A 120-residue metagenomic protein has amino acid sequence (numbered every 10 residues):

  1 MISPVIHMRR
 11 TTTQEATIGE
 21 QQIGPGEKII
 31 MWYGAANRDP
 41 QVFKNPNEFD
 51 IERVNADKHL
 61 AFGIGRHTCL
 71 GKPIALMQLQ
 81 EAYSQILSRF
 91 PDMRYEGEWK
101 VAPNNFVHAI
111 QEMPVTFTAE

Functional and structural regions predicted by a protein language model:
M1-Q21: Conserved cytochrome P450 K-helix E-x-x-R motif and the immediately C-terminal K′/meander segment
E20, A102-V107: Short proline/glycine-enriched turn/loop segments at secondary-structure junctions
G24-P25: Residue-level recognition of short, solvent-exposed, well-ordered loop/turn junctions that link secondary-structure
W32-A56: Conserved cytochrome P450 K-helix/beta-meander segment immediately N-terminal to the heme-binding cysteine loop
A75-A102: Cytochrome P450 heme-binding "Cys pocket" and the immediately downstream C-terminal segment
